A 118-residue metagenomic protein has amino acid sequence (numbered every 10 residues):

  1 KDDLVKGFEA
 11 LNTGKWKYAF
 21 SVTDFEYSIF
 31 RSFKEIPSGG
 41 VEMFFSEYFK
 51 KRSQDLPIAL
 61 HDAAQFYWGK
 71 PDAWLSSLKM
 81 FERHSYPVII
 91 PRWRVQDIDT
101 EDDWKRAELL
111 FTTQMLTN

Functional and structural regions predicted by a protein language model:
K1-H84: Conserved core of the sugar-phosphate nucleotidyltransferase
I58-N118: Conserved alpha/beta core of the MobA/IspD/sugar-nucleotide pyrophosphorylase nucleotidyltransferase superfamily
